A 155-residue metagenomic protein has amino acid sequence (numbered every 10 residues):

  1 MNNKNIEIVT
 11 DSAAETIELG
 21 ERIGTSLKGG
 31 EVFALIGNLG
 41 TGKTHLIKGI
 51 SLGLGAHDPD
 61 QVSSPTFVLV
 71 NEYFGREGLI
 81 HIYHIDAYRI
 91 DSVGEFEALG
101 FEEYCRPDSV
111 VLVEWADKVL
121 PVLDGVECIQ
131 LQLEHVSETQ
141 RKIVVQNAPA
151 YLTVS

Functional and structural regions predicted by a protein language model:
N2-G20: N-terminal pre-Walker A segment at the start of P-loop NTPase domains
K4-I6, D91-S155: Short phosphate-coordinating micro-motif centered on Lys-Gly-acidic
G24-G29: Phosphate-binding P-loop
F33-L35: Hydrophobic anchor at the beta1->P-loop junction of P-loop NTPases
L39: The conserved Walker
K43: Conserved lysine of the Walker
L52-Q61: Post-Walker A helix-loop "phosphate-sensing" segment adjacent to the P-loop in P-loop NTPases
F67-D91: Switch I (G2) and immediately adjacent beta-strands of P-loop GTPase domains
